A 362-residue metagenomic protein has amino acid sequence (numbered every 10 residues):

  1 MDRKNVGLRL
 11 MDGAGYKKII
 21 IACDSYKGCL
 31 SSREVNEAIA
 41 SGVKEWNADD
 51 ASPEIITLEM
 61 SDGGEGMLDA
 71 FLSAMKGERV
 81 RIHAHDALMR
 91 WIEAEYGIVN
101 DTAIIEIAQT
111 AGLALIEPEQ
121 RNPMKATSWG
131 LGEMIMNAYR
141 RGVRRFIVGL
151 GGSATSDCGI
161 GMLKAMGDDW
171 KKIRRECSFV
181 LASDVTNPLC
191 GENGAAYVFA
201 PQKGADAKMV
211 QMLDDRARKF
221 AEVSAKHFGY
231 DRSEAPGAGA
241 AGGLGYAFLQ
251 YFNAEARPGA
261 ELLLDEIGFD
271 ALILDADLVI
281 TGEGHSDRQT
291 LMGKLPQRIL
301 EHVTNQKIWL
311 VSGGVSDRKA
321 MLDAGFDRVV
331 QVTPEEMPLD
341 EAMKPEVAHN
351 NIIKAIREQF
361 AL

Functional and structural regions predicted by a protein language model:
G7-L362: N-terminal loops that bind phosphate or other acidic moieties and the adjacent beta-alpha structural core
